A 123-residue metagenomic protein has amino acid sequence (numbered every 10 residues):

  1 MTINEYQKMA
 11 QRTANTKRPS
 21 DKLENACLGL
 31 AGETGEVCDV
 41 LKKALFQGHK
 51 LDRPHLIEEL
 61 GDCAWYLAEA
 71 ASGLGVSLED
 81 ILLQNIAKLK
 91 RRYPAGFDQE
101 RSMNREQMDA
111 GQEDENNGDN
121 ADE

Functional and structural regions predicted by a protein language model:
M1-L60, A64-E123: Flexible "arm" and connector segments at domain edges
